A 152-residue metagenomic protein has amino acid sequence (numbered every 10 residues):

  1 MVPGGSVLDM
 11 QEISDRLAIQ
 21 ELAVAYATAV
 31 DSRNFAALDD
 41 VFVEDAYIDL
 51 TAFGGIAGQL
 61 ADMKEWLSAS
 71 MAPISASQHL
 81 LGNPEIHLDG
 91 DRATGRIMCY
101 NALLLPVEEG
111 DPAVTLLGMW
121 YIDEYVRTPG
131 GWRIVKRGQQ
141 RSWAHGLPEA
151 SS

Functional and structural regions predicted by a protein language model:
M1-A36, D40-E44: Short, low-complexity N-terminal intrinsically disordered segments enriched in polar/charged residues
D9, I13, G54-A57, P112: Charge-dense, low-complexity intrinsically disordered segments
L17, I74-S77, V114-L116: Transmembrane beta-barrel outer-membrane domains
F35-L103: A solvent-exposed, acidic/Ser-Thr-rich amphipathic alpha-helical stretch
H79-L81, L116-Y121: Short, surface-exposed coil-to-beta transition loops
T94-R96, G118-P148: Short beta-strand edge/turn micro-motifs at domain boundaries
A102-P106, S142-W143: Short, solvent-exposed loop/turn segments at secondary-structure junctions
V107-T115: Short, surface-exposed loop/helix-turn segments at secondary-structure junctions that function as lids/hinges flanking
